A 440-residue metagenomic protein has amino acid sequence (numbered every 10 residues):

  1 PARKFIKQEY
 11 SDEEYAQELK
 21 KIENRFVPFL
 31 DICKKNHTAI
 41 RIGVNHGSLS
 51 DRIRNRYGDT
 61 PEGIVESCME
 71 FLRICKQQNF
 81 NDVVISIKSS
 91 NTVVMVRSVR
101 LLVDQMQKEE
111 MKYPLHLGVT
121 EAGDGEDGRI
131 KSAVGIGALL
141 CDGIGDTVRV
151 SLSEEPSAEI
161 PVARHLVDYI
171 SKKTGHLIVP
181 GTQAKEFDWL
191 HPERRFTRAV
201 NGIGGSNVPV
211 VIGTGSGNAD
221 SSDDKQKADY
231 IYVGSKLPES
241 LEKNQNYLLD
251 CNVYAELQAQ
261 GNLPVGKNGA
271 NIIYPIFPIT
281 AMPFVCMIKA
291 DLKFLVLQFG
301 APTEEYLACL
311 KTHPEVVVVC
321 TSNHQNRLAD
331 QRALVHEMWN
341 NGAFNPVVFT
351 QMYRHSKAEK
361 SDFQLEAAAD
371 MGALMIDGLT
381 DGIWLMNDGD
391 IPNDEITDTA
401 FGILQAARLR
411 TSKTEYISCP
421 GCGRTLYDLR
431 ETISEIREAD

Functional and structural regions predicted by a protein language model:
P1-E70, N201-G202, V211-A329: Active-site beta->alpha loop and helix N-cap motifs at the rims of alpha/beta catalytic domains
Y10-F26, I53-I203, K289-F294, F299-D440: Catalytic alpha/beta core domains of metabolic enzymes, predominantly
N207-V208: Pre-Walker A (Motif I) flank of P-loop NTPase domains
